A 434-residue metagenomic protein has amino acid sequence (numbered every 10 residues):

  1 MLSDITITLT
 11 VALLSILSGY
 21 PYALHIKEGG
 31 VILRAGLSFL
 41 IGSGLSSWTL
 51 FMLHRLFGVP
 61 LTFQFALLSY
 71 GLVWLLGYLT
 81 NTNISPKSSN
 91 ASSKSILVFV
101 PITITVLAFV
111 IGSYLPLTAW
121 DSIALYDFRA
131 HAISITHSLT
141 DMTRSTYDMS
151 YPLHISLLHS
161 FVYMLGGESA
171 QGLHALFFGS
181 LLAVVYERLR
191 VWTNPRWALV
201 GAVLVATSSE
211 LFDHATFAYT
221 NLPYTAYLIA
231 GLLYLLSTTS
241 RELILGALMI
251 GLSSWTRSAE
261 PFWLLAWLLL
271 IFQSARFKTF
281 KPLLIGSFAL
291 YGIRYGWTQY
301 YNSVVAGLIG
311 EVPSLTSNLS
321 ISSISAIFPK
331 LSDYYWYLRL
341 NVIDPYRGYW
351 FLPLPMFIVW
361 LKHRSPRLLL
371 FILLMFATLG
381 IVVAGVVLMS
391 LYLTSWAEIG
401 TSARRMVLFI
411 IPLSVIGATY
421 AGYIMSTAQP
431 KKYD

Functional and structural regions predicted by a protein language model:
M1-N90, I411, Y420-Y423: Membrane-embedded, hydrophobic transmembrane alpha-helices
S18-P21, V184, D213, P223-E242 (+1 more regions): Specific aromatic-rich, kink-prone transmembrane helix
Y20, G71-T80, S169-W192: Transmembrane-helix motifs of polytopic, lipid-linked glycan transferases
G29-L37, E168-S169, V185-T207, L245: Transmembrane-helix signature of polytopic, membrane-embedded enzymes that assemble or transfer cell-envelope glycans
S88-S95, R190-W197, E242, A275-P282 (+2 more regions): Membrane-interface helix-loop-helix junctions at transmembrane boundaries of multi-pass membrane enzymes, predominantly
Y114-L115, L265, F272-K362, M375-I381: Membrane-lumen/periplasm interface segments of specific transmembrane helices in polyprenyl phosphate-linked
L115-R129, I135-L158, E168: Extracytoplasmic catalytic/substrate-binding loops of multi-pass membrane glycan-assembly enzymes
G201-A202, L243-S258, L264-L269: Membrane-interface alpha helices of multi-pass inner-membrane proteins
